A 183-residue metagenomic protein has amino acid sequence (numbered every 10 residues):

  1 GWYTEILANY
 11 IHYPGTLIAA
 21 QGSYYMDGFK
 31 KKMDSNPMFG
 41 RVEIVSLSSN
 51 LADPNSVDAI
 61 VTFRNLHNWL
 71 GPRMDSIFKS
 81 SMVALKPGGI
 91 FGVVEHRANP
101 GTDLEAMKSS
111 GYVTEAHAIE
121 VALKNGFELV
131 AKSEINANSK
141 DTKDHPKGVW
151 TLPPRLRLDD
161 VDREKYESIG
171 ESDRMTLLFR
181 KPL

Functional and structural regions predicted by a protein language model:
G1-L51: Class I SAM-dependent methyltransferase SAM/SAH-binding core
A8-H12, D75-G88: A short glycine-rich, Lys/Arg-flanked "PGG" loop and its adjoining helix->strand segment in the class I
L17-A19, G88-R97: Conserved beta-strand signature within the Rossmann-like core of class I S-adenosyl-L-methionine
N50-I60: A short acidic, Gly/Pro-enriched loop at the edge of an enzyme's catalytic core that lines a small-molecule cofactor
D58-D75: A short SAM/SAH-binding and catalytic strip from SAM-dependent methyltransferases
V93-S109: Short, glycine-/aromatic-enriched active-site segment of Class I SAM-dependent methyltransferases
L104-K132: Conserved Class I S-adenosyl-L-methionine
T142-L183: Core SAM-dependent methyltransferase catalytic element
